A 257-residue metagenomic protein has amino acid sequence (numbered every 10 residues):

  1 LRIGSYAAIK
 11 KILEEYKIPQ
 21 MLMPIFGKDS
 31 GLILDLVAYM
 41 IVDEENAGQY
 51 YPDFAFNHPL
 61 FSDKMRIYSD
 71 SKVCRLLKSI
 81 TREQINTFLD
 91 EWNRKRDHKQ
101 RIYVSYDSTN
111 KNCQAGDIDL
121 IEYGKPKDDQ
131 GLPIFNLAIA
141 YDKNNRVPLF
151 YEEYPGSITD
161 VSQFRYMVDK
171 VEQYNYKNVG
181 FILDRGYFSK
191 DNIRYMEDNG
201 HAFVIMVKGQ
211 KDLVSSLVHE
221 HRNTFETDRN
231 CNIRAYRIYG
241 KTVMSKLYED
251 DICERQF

Functional and structural regions predicted by a protein language model:
L1-L120, L137-Y151, P155-S157, R165: Dynamic "connector" segments at or just before major functional cores
V104, F181-I182: Residue-level marker for buried hydrophobic side chains located in beta-strands that build the well-ordered beta-sheet
A115-D117, S189-Y195, V214-L217: A short acidic (Asp/Glu
K127-G131: Carboxylate/His-rich catalytic cores and anion/metal-binding grooves
P133-F135, E153, A202-F257: An anionic, glycine-rich sequence signature occurring as long contiguous blocks
V161-N178: Short, basic/hydrophobic alpha-helical segments
E172-Q173, I193-A202: Short, surface-exposed basic-aromatic patches at helix termini and helix-loop junctions that form
I182-D191, G209-D212: Acidic, metal-coordinating catalytic cores used for nucleic-acid/nucleotide bond scission and strand-transfer chemistry
